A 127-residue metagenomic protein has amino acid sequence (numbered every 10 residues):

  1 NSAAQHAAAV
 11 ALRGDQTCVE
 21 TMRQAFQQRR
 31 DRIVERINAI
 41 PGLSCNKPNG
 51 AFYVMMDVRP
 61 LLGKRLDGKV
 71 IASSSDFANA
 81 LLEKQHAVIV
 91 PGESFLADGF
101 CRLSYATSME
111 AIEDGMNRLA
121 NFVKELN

Functional and structural regions predicted by a protein language model:
N1-N127: PLP-dependent class I/II
